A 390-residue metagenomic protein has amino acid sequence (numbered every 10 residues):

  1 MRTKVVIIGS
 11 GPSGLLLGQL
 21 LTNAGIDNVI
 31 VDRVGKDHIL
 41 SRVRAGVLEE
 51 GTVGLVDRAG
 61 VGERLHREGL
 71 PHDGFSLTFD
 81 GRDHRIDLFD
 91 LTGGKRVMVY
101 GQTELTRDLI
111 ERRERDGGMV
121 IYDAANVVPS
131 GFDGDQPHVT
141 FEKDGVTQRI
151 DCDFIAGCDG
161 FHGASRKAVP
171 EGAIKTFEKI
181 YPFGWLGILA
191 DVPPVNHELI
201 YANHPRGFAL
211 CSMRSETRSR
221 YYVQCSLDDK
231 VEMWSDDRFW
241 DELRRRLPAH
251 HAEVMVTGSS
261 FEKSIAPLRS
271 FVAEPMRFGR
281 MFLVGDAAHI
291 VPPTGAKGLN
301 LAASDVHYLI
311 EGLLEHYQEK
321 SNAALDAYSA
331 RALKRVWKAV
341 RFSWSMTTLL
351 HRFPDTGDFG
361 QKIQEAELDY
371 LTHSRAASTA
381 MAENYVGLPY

Functional and structural regions predicted by a protein language model:
R2-V5: Extreme N-terminal starter segment of soluble prokaryotic enzymes
I8-N23, L109, S264-S345: Conserved mid-domain beta->alpha element of the FAD-binding
T22-V43: Glycine-rich FAD pyrophosphate-binding loop
V34, F161, A287-A288: Conserved Walker B
H38, D159-G160, V291: Glycine-rich, N-terminal phosphate-binding loop of Rossmann-like dinucleotide-binding domains
S41-R44, E49-D116, D133, V340: Active-site-adjacent segment of FAD-dependent monooxygenases/related oxidoreductases
E111, G118, Y122-L268, A273: Conserved FAD-binding catalytic core of PHBH/FMO-like flavoproteins
A296, E311-Y390: C-terminal helical "tail/cap" subdomain of flavin- and related membrane-associated enzymes
